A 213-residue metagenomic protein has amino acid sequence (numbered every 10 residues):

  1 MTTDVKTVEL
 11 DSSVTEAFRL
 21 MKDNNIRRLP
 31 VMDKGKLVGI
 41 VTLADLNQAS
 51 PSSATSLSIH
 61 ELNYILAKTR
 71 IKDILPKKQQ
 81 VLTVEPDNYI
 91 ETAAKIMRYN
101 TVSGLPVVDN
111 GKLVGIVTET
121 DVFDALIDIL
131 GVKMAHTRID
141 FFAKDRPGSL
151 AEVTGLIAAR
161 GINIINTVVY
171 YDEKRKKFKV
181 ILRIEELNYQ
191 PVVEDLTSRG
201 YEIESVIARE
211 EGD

Functional and structural regions predicted by a protein language model:
M1-D4, L43-V81, I90-R98, T118-T154 (+3 more regions): Tandem CBS (Bateman) regulatory domains
M1-L46, S52: Basic, Lys/Arg-rich alpha-helical nucleic-acid-recognition elements, primarily the DNA-binding modules of transcription
K6, R27, S103, N163 (+1 more regions): Residue-level detector of anion-binding/catalytic polar loops
M21, L29-D45, M97-N100, L105-T120 (+1 more regions): A glycine-centered beta-loop-beta connector
L37, Y171-F178, I207-D213: Short proline/glycine- and acidic-rich turn/helix-capping motifs at secondary-structure junctions
D87: Ligand-binding face of N-terminal immunoglobulin V-set domains in extracellular IgSF glycoproteins
F178-E186: Short basic, glycine-rich beta-strand/loop surfaces that mediate nucleic-acid
P191, T197-D213: Short, charged, intrinsically disordered terminal tails
